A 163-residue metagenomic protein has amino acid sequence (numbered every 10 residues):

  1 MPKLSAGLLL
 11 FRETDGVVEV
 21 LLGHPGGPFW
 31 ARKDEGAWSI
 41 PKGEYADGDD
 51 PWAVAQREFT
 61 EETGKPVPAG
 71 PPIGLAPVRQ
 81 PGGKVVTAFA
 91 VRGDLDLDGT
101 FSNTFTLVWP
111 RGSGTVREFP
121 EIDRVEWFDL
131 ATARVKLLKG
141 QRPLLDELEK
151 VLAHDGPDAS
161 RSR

Functional and structural regions predicted by a protein language model:
M1-S39, F89: N-terminal strand-loop-strand
T14-V17, G27-W30, A46-D47, G82-G83 (+1 more regions): Short, charged/polar surface micro-motifs in flexible loops or helix N-caps
R32, G48, K136: Residues that scaffold the ATP/ADP-binding catalytic core of kinase and kinase-like folds
I40-L75, D129: The catalytic Nudix box helix
P77-G114, E126, L148, D155: Active-site-adjacent beta-strand/loop module that shapes the phosphate/pyrophosphate-binding cleft
T115-A131: Alpha-helix-centered segments that form part of catalytic cores
E126, L130-R163: Charged phosphate-binding loop/patch that engages nucleotide di/tri-phosphates or the phosphate backbone of nucleic
